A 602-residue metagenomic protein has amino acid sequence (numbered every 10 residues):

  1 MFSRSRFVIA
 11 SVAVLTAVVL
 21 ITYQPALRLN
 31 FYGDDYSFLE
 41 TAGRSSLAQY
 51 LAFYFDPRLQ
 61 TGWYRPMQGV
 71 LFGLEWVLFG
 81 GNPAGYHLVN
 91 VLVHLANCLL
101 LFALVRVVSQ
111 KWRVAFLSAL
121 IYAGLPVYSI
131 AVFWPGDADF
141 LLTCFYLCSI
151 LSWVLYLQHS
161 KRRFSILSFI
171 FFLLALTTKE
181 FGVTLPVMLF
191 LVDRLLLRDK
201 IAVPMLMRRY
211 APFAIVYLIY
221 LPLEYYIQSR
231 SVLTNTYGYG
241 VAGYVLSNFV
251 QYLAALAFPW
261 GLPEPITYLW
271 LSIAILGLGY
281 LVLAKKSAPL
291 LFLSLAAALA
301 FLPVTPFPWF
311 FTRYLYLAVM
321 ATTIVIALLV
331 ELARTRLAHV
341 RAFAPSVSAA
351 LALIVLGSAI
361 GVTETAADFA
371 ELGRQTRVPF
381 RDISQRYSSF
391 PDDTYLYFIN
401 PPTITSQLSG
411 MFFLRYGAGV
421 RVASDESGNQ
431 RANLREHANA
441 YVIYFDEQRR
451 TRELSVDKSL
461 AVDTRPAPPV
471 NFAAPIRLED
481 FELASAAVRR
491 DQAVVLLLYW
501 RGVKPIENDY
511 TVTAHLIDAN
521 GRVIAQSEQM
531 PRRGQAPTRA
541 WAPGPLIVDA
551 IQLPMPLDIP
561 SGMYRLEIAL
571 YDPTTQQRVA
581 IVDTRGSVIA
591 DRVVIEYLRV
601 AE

Functional and structural regions predicted by a protein language model:
M1-D425, L434-A461: Polytopic membrane enzymes that build or remodel cell-surface glycoconjugates and lipids
R381-E602: C-terminal luminal/periplasmic domains and tails of membrane-associated envelope-modifying transferases
